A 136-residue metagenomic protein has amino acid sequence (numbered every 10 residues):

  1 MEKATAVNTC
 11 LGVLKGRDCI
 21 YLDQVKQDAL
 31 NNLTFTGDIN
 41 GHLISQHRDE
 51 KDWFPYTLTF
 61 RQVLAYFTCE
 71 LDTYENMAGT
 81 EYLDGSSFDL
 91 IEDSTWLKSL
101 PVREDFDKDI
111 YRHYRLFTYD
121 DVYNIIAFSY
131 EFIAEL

Functional and structural regions predicted by a protein language model:
M1-L136: Surface-exposed, interaction-prone regions used to assemble/regulate multi-protein complexes
